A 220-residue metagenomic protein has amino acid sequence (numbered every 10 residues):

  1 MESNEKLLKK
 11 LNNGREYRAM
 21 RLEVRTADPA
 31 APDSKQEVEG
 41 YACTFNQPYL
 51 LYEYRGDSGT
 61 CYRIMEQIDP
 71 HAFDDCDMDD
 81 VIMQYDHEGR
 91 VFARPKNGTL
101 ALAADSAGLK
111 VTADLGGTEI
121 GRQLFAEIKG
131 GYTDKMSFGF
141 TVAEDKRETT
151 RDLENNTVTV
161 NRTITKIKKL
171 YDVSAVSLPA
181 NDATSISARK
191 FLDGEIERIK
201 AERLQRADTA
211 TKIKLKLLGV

Functional and structural regions predicted by a protein language model:
M1-R198: Signature of dsDNA virion morphogenesis modules
I196-V220: Terminal short linear interaction segments
